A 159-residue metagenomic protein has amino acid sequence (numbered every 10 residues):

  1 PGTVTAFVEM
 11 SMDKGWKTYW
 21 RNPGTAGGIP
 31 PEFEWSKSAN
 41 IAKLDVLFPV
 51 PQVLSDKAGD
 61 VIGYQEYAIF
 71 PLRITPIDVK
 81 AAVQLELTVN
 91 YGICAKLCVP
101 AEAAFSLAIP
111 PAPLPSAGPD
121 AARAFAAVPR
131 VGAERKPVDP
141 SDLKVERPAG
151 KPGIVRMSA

Functional and structural regions predicted by a protein language model:
P1-A159: Extracellular/lumen-exposed scaffold segments
